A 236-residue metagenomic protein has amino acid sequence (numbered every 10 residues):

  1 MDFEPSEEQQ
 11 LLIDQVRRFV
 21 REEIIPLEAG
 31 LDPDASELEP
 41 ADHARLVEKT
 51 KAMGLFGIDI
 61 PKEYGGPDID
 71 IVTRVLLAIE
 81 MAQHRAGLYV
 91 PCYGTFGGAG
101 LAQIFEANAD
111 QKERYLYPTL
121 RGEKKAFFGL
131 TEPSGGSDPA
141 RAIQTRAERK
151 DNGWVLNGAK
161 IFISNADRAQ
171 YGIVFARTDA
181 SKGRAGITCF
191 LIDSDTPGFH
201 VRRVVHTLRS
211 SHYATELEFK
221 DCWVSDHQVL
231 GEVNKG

Functional and structural regions predicted by a protein language model:
M1-L11: Intrinsic disorder at enzyme termini
A44-E123, N165-Y171: Internal helix-loop-helix
G122-T131: A short, Trp-centered hydrophobic/proline-enriched beta-strand micro-motif
G135-P139, W154: Hydrophobic, small-residue-rich alpha-helical packing segments that form membrane-like cores
G136, I161-A166, L208-S210: Glycine-rich phosphate/pyrophosphate-binding beta-alpha loops
A142, D195-S225: Flexible, small-/acidic-enriched active-site or ligand-binding loops
Q144, N157-R202: A short core secondary-structure module
D221-G236: Long, acidic (Asp/Glu-rich), low-complexity accessory segments flanking structured domains
